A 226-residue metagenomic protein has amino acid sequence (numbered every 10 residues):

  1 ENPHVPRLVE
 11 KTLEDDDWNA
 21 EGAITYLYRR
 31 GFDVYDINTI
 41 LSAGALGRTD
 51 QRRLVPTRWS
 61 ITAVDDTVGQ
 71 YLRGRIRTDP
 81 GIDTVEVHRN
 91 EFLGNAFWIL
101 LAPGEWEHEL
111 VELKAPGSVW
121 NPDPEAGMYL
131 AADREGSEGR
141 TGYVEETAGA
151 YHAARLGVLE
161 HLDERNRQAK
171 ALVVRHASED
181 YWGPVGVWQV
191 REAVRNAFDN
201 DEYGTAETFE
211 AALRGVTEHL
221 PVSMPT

Functional and structural regions predicted by a protein language model:
E1-T226: Long, low-complexity intrinsically disordered regions enriched in acidic and polar residues with frequent FG dipeptides
